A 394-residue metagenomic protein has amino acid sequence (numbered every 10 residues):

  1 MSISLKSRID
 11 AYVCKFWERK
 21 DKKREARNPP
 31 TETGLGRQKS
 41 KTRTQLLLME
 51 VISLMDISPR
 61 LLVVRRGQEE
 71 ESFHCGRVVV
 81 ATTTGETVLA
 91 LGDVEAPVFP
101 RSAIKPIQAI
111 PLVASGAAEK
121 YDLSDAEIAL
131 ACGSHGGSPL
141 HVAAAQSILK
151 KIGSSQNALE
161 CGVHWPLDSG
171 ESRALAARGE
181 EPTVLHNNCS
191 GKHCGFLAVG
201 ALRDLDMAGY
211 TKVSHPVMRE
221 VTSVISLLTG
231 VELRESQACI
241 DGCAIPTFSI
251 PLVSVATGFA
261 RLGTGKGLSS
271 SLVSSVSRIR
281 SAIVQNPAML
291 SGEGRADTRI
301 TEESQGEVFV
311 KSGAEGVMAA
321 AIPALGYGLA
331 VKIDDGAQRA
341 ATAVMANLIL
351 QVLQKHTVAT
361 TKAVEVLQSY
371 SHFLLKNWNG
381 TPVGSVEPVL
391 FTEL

Functional and structural regions predicted by a protein language model:
K6, K20-K23, N28, T33 (+1 more regions): Polybasic, lysine-rich low-complexity intrinsically disordered segments
E50-E95: Beta-lactamase-like hydrolase cores
V51-M55, S124-E235: Active-site-adjacent helix/loop patches that line small-molecule binding or acyl-intermediate pockets
P100-A118: Active-site SXXK
A114-Y121, G153-N157, R203-G209, H215-T222 (+4 more regions): Bacterial peptidoglycan biogenesis and beta-lactam-recognition machinery
A260-L394: Structured C-terminal helix/loop/strand segments within mature extracytoplasmic catalytic/sensor domains
